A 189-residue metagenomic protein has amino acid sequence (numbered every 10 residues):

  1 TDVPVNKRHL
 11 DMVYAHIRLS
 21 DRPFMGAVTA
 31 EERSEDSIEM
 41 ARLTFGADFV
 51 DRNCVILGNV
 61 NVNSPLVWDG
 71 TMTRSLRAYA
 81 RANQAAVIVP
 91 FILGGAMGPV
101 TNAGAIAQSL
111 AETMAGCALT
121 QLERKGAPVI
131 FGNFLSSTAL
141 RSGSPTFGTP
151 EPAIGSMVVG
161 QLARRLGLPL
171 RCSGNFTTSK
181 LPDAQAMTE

Functional and structural regions predicted by a protein language model:
T1-E189: Helix-rich catalytic cores of soluble enzyme domains
